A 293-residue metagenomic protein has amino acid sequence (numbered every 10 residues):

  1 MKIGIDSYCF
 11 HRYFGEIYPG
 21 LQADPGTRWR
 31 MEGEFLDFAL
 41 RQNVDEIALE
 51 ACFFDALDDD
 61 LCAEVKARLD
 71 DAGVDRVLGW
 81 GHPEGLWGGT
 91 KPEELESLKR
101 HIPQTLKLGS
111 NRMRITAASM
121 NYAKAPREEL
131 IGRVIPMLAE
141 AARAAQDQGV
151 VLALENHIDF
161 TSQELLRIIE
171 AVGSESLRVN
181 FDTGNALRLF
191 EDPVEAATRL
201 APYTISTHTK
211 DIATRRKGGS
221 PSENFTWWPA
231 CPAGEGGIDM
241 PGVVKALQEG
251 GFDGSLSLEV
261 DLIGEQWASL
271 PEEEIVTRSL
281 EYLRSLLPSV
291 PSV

Functional and structural regions predicted by a protein language model:
M1-L106, S110, S174, T277-V293: N-terminal pre-domain/capping segments
I3-S7, I47-L49, R76-G81, M113-I115 (+4 more regions): Hydrophobic faces of well-ordered beta-strands that scaffold small-molecule active sites in alpha/beta enzyme cores
I5, A39, L69, T105 (+7 more regions): Conserved, mostly hydrophobic/aromatic
H11-R30, A125, L187-D253, W267-E274: Gly/Pro-rich active-site loop or hairpin
D37, C62-E64, R68-G81, L86-V179: Active-site acidic/histidine proton-transfer and metal-coordination neighborhood in alpha/beta enzyme cores
F38-D45, K107-L108, E140-L152, G242-D253 (+1 more regions): A structural motif corresponding to the C-terminal end of an alpha-helix and its immediate exit/capping segment
I47, A139-G237, P288-V290: Acidic/histidine-rich catalytic cores of soluble enzymes
L49-L61, P83-L95, N121-A125, N156-Q163 (+4 more regions): Acidic-and-aromatic substrate-binding clefts and catalytic sites of carbohydrate-active enzymes
